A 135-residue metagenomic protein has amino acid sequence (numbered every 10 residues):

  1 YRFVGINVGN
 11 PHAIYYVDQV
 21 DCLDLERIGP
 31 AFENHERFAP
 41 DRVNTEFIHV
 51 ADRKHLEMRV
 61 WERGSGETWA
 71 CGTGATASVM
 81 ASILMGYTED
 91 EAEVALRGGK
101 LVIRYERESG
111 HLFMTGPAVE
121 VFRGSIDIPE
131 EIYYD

Functional and structural regions predicted by a protein language model:
Y1-T68, V79-D135: Active-site proximal loop and beta-alpha junction motif in alpha/beta enzyme cores
C71: Short cysteine clusters
